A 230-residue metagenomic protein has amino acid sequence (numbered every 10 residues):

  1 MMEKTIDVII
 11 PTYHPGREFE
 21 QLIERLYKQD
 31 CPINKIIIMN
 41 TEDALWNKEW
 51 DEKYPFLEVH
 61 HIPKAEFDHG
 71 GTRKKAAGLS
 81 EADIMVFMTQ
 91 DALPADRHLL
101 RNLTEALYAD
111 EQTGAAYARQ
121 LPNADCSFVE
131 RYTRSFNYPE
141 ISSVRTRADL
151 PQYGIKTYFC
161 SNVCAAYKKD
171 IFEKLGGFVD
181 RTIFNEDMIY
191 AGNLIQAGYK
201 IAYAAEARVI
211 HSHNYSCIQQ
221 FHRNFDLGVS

Functional and structural regions predicted by a protein language model:
P15-K28: Short, well-formed alpha-helical segments that are part of the catalytic scaffolds of diverse glycosyltransferases
I33-D43, I62: Short beta-strand/loop segment that forms part of the nucleotide-sugar
P63-S80: Glycine-rich, basic loop-to-helix element that forms the pyrophosphate-binding segment of sugar-nucleotide handling
M85: Short aromatic/hydrophobic "clamp" motif used to bind/position activated sugar donors
H98-R131: Conserved donor NDP-sugar-binding/catalytic core segment of glycosyltransferases
R147-Y167, I183: A recurrent flexible, glycine/aromatic-enriched loop bordering the glycosyltransferase active site that acts as
I183-Y190: Acidic donor-binding loop at a coil-to-helix junction in glycosyltransferase catalytic cores that engages
A207, I218-S230: Catalytic core of nucleotide-sugar-dependent glycosyltransferases
